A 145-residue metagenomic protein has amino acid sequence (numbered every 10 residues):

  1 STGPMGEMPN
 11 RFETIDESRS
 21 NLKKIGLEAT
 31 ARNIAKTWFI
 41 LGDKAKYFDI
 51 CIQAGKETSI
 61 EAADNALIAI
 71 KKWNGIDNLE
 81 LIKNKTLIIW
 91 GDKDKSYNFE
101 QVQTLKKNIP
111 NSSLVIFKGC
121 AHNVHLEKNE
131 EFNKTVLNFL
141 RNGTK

Functional and structural regions predicted by a protein language model:
S1-E7: Active-site nucleophile loop of the alpha/beta-hydrolase fold
T2, G91-D92, G119: Cofactor-binding loop segments of dinucleotide-utilizing enzymes, especially the Rossmann-like FAD- and NAD(P)+-binding
E7-E13, K24-E80: Conserved alpha/beta-hydrolase catalytic His-Asp/Glu region
I34, L67, L105, F132-V136 (+1 more regions): Hydrophobic "lid"/C-terminal helical patch of Rossmann-like NAD(P)-dependent dehydrogenase/epimerase domains
I82, I88-W90, D94: Short beta-strand/loop motif that positions the catalytic acidic residue of the alpha/beta-hydrolase fold
K83-N84, N111: Active-site acidic short loop of glycosyltransferases
K95-Q101: Conserved alpha/beta-hydrolase "acid-adjacent" motif
S112-K145: Catalytic active-site module of serine/aspartate enzymes centered on a nucleophile-bearing elbow/loop
